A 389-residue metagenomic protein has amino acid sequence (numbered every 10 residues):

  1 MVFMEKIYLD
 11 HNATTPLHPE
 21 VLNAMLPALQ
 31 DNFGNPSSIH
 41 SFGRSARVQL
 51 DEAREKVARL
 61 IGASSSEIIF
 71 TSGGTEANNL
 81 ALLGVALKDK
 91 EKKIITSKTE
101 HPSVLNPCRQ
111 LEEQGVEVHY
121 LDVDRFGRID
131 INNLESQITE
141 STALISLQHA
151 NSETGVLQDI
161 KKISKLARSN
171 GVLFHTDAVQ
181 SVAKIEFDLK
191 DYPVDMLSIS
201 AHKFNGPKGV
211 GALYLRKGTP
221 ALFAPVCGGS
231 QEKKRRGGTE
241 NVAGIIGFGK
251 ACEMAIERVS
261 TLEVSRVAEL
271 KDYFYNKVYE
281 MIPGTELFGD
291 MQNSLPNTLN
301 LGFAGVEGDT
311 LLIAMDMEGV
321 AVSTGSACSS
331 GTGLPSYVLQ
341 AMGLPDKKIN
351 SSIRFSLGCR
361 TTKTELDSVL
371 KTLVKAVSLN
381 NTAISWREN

Functional and structural regions predicted by a protein language model:
M1-N389: Pyridoxal 5′-phosphate
